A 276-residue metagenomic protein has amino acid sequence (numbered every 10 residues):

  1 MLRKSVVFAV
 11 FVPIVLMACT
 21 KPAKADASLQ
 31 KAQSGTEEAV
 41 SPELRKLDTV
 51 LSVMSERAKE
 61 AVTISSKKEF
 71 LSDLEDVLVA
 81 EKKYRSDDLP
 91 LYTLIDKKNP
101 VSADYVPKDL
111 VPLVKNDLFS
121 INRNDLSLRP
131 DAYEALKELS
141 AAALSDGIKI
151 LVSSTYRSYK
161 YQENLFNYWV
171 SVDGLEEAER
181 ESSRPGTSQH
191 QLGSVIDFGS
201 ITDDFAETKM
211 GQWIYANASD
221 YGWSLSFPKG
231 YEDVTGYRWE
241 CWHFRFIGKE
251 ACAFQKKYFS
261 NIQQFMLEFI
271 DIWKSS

Functional and structural regions predicted by a protein language model:
K4-P22: Sec-dependent N-terminal signal peptides of Gram-positive bacterial secreted proteins and lipoproteins
C19-T155, Y159-S276: Extracytoplasmic cell-surface/polysaccharide-interacting catalytic and binding patches
